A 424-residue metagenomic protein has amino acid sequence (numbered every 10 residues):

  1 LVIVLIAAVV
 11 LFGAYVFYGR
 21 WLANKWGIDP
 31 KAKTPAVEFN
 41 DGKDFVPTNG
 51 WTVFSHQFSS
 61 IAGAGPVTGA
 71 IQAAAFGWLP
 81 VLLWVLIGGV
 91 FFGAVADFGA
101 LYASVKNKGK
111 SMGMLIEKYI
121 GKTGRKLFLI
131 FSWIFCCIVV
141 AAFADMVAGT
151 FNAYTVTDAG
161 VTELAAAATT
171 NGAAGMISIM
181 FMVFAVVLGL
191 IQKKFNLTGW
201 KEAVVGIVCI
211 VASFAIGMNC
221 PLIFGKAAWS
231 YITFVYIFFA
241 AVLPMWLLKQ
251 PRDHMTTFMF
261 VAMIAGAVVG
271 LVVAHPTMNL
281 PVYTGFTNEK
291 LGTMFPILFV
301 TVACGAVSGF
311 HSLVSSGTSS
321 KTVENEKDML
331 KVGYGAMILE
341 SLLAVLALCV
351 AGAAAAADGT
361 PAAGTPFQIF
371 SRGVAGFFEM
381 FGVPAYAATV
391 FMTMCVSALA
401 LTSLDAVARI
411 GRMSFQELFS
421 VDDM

Functional and structural regions predicted by a protein language model:
L1-V16, A73-A103, G113, A173-F181 (+4 more regions): Extracellular loop-to-transmembrane helix junctions
G13-V67, T257, T293, I297: Membrane-interface "cap" regions at the ends of multi-pass membrane proteins
R20-V46, Q72, L86, V95-G124 (+6 more regions): Flexible loop linkers connecting adjacent transmembrane helices in multi-pass alpha-helical membrane transporters
V46-Q57, K122-C136, K290-A303, V345 (+4 more regions): Select transmembrane alpha-helical segments in multipass membrane proteins
N49-G65, K226-L243, M255-T257, G266-P276 (+4 more regions): Hydrophobic, membrane-embedded alpha-helices of multi-pass small-molecule transporters
A64-I71, G88-V90, A96, A100 (+5 more regions): Membrane-helix boundary/coupling elements in multi-pass transport proteins
G189-K194, V208-Y231, A240-A241, W246 (+2 more regions): Hydrophobic alpha-helical segments and their helix-loop junctions in multi-pass secondary transporters
L271-G285, I338-R372: Extracellular/periplasmic helix-exit of transmembrane alpha-helices
